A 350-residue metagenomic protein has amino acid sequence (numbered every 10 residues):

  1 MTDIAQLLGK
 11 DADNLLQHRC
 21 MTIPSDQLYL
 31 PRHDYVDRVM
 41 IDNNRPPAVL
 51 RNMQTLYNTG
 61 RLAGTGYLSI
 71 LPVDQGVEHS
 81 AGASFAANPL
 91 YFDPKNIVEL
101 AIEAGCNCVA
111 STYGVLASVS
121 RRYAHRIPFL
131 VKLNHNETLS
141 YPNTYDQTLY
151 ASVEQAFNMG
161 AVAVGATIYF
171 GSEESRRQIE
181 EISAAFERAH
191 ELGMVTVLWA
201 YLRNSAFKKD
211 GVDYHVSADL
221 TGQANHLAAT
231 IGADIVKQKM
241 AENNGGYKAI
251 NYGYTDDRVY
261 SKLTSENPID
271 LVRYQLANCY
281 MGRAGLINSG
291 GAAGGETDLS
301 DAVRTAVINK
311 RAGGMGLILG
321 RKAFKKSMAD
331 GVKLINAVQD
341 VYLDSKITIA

Functional and structural regions predicted by a protein language model:
M1-H79, S84, A117-R126, Y274: N-terminal amphipathic alpha-helix/helix-capping segment at the start of soluble metabolic enzymes
I23-L30, A63, G76-V109, G114-I287 (+4 more regions): Alpha/beta enzyme core
N43, S265, G295-E296, M328: Hydrophobic alpha-helical scaffolding
L71-P72, S205, V332: Generic secondary-structure boundary signal with a strong preference for alpha-helix termini
S289-G291: PDZ domains - specifically the beta-sandwich core and the conserved carboxylate-binding loop
T297-V303, S327-N336: Histidine/acidic-residue-rich catalytic or RNA/ligand-binding cores of hydrolases and nuclease-related proteins
R321-S327: A short, acidic, flexible beta-alpha connecting loop/helix-capping segment that sits on the rim of active
